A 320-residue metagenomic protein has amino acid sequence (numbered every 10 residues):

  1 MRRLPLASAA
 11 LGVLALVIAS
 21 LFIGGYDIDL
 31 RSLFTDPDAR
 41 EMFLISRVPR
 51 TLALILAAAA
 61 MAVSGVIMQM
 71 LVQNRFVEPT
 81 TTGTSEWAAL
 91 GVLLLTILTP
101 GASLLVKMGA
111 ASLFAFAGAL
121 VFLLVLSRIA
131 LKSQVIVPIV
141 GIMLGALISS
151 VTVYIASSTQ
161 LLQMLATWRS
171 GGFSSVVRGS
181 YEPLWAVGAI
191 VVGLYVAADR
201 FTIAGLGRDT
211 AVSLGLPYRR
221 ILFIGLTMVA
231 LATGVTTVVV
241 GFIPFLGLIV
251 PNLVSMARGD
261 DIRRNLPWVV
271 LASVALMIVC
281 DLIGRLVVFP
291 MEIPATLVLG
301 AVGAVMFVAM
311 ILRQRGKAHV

Functional and structural regions predicted by a protein language model:
M1-V320: Alpha-helical transmembrane segments in inner-membrane proteins
